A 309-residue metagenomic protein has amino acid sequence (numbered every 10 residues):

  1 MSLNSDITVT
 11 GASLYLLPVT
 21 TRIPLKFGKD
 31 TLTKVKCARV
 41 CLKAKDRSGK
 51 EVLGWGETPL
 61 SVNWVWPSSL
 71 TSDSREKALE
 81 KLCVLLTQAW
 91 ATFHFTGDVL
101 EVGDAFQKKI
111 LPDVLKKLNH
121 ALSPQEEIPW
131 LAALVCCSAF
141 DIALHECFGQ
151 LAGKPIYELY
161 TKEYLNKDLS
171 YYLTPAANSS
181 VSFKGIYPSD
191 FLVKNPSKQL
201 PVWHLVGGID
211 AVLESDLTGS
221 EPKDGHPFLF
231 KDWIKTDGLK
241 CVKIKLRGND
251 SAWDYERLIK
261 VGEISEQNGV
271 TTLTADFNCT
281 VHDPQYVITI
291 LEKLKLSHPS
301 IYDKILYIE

Functional and structural regions predicted by a protein language model:
M1-K43: Short, Gly/Pro- and small/polar-rich lid/capping loops
F27-K29, E57-V65, L205-G208: Glycine-rich phosphate/pyrophosphate-binding beta-alpha loops
C37-L60: N-terminal glycine-rich anion-binding loops that anchor highly charged ligand groups
V40, G49, F140-I142, G153 (+2 more regions): Conserved, mostly hydrophobic/aromatic
G49, L111, E214-D216: Domain-wide signal for the mature, well-folded portions of proteins, strongly enriched in nucleus-encoded organellar
V52-N166: Metal- or metallocofactor-binding catalytic centers and their adjacent structured scaffolds across diverse enzyme
L159, Y164-P175, L273: Long, hydrophobic, well-ordered secondary-structure blocks that form the structural core and pocket-lining surfaces
T174-E309: Metal-dependent enolase-superfamily TIM-barrel catalytic cores that perform enediolate-based chemistry
